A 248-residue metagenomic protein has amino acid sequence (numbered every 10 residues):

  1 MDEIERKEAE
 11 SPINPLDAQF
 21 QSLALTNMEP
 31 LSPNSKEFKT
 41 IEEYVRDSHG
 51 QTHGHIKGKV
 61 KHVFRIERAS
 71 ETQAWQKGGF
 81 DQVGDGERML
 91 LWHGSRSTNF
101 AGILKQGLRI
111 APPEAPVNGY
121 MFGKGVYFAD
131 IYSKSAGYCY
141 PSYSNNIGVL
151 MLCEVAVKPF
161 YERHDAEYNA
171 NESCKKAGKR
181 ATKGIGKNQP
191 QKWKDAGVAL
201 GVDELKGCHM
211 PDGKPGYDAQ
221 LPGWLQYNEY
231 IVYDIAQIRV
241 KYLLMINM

Functional and structural regions predicted by a protein language model:
M1-F122: Internal glycine-rich, Lys/Arg-flanked active-site/core loops of soluble domains
L25, A74-M248: Segments that shape or occlude catalytic/ligand-binding pockets
